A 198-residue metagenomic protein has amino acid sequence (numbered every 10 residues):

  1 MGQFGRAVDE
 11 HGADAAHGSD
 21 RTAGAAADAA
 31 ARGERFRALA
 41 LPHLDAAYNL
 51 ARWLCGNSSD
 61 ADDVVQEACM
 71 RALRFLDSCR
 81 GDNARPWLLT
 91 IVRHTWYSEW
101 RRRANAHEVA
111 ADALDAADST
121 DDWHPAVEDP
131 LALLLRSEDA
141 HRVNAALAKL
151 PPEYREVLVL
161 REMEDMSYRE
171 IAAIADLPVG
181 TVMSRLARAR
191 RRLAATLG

Functional and structural regions predicted by a protein language model:
G2-Q3, A7-N49, S59-D62: A short, charge-rich alpha-helical start-of-domain segment used by transcription regulators
G24-A27, E34, A116-A148: Acidic, proline/glycine-rich intrinsically disordered inter-domain spacer in sigma factors
L39-S58, C69, L73-F75, L147: Amphipathic, Lys/Arg- and hydrophobic-enriched alpha-helical face
L44, Y48, C69, P151 (+2 more regions): C-terminal flanking helix
D63-M70, R74, D82-H94: Structural recognition of an alpha-helix C-terminal capping motif at a helix-to-coil junction
T90-D112, R136: Arg/Lys-rich amphipathic alpha helix in sigma70-family domain 2
V157-R161: A short pre-motif secondary-structure segment
R169, A175-G198: DNA-recognition helix of helix-turn-helix
